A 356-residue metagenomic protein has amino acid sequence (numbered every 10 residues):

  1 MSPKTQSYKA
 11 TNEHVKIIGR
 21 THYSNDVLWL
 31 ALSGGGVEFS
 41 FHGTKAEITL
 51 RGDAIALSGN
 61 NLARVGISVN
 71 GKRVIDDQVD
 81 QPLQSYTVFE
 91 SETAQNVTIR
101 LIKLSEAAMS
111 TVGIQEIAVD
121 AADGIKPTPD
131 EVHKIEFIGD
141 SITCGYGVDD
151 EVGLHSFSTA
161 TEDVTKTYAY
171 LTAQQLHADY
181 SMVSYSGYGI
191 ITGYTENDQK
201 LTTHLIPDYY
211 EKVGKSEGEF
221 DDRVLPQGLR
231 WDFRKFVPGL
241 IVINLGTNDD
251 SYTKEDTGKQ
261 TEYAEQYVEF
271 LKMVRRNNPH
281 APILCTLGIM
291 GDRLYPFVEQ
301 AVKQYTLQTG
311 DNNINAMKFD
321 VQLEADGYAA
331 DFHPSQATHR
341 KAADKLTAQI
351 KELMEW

Functional and structural regions predicted by a protein language model:
M1-I138, I142-V164, W356: N-terminal secretory targeting modules
L32-G34, A107, L154-T257, T261 (+3 more regions): Conserved SGNH/GDSL esterase-like catalytic core that processes O-acyl groups on lipids and polysaccharides
D130, R275-N278: Short, conserved loop/helix-junction motifs that constitute active-site signature segments in enzyme catalytic cores
K134-I138, T143, Y180-S184, G239-N244 (+2 more regions): Structural recognition of the beta-strand scaffold that forms the well-ordered cores of secreted hydrolase catalytic
A173, V274-R275, T306: N-terminal cationic-hydrophobic initiation segments that often serve targeting/anchoring roles
D198, I289-W356: Catalytic His-Asp segment of secreted/periplasmic serine-dependent ester chemistry enzymes
P279-H280, G310: Proline-centered flexible-loop/turn and helix-kink motifs
